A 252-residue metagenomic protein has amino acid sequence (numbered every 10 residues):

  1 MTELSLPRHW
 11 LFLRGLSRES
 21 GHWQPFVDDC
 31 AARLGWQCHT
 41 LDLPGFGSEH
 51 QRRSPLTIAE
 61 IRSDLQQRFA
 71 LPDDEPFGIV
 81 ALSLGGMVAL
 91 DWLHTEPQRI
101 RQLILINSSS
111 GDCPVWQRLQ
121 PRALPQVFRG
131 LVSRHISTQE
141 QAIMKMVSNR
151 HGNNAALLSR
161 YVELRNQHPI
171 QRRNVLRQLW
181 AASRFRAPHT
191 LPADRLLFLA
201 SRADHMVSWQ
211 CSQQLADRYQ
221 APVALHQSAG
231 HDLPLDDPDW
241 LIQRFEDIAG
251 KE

Functional and structural regions predicted by a protein language model:
E3-Q51: Conserved HGGG/HGGXW glycine-rich cap/lid loop of the alpha/beta-hydrolase fold
Q37-G78: Active-site loop/oxyanion-hole signature of alpha/beta-hydrolase fold enzymes
A81-G85, A89: Gly/Ala-rich beta-loop-alpha elbow adjacent to hydrolase catalytic centers
H94, L103-V132: Flexible "cap/lid" loop of the alpha/beta hydrolase fold
I136-H189: Conserved alpha/beta-hydrolase catalytic His-Asp/Glu region
P192, F198-A200, D204: Short beta-strand/loop motif that positions the catalytic acidic residue of the alpha/beta-hydrolase fold
H205-C211: Conserved alpha/beta-hydrolase "acid-adjacent" motif
A229-I242: Catalytic histidine-centered segment of alpha/beta-hydrolase-like enzymes
